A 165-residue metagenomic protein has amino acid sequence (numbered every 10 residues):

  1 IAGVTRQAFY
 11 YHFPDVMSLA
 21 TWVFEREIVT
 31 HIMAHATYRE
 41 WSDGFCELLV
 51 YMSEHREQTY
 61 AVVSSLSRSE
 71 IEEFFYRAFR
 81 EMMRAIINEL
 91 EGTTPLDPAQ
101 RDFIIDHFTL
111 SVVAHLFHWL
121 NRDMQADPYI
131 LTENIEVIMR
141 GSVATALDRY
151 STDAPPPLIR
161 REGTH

Functional and structural regions predicted by a protein language model:
G3-R6, Y10-A36, C46, S53: An amphipathic alpha-helix adjacent to DNA-recognition modules
R6, T37-S53, R140-V143, D148 (+2 more regions): Primarily secretory-pathway and cell-envelope proteins
V23-H31, H55, T59, M82-L90 (+2 more regions): A short secondary-structure junction motif
E27-A34, Y51, H107, S111-R122: Solvent-exposed, amphipathic alpha-helical segments
S42-E57, D106, L110, A114 (+1 more regions): Amphipathic alpha-helical segments that line or abut small-molecule/effector binding pockets and mediate allosteric
C46-Y51, H55-M82: Helix-turn-helix/homeodomain-like alpha-helical modules used for DNA recognition and transcription-factor dimerization
R68-T93, A99-A114, A144: Amphipathic alpha-helical packing segments from all-alpha helical-bundle domains
N88, H118-H165: C-terminal peripheral helix-coil segments that are non-catalytic and often amphipathic
